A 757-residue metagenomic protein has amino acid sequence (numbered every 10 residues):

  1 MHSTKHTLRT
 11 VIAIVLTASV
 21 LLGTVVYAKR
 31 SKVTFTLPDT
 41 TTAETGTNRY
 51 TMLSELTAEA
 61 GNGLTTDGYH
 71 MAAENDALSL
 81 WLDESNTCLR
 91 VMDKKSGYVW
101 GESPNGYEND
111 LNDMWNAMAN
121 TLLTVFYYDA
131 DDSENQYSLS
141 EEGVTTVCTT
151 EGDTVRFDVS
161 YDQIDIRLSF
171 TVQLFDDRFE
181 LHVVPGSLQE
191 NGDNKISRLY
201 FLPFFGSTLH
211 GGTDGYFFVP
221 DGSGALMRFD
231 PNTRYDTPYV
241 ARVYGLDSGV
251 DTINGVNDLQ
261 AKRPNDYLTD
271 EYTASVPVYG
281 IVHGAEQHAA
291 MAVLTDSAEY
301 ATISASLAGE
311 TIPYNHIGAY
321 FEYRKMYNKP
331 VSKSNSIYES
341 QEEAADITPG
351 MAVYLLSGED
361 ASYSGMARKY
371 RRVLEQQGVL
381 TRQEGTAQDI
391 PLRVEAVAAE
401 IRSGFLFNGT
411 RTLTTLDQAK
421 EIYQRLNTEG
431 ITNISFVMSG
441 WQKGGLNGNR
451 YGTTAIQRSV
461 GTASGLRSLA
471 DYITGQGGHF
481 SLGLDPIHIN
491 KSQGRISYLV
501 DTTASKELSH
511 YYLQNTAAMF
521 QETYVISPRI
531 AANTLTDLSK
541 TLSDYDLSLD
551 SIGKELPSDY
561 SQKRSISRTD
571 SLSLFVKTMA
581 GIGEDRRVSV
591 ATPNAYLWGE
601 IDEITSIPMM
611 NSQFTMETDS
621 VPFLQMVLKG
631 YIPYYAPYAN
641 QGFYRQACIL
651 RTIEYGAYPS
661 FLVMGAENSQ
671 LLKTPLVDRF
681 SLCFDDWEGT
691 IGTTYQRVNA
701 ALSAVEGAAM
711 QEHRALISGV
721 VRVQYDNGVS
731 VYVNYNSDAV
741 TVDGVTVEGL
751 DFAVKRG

Functional and structural regions predicted by a protein language model:
H2-I14: N-terminal Sec-pathway targeting helices
V25-Q383, Y644, G744, E748-G749: N-terminal accessory beta-strand-rich subdomains and adjacent acidic, glycine-rich linkers that precede catalytic cores
A77, V183, L426, I473 (+3 more regions): Conserved, mostly hydrophobic/aromatic
L82-K94, T269-I317, I489, Q493-Y545 (+1 more regions): Active-site-proximal substrate-binding groove within the catalytic cores of carbohydrate-active enzymes
V353-A399, S403-N433, T674-A708: Terminal accessory/anchoring regions of large secretory-pathway or extracellular enzymes
G385-D471, G475-A531: Aromatic-lined carbohydrate-binding/catalytic grooves of carbohydrate-active enzymes
F436-S439, L482, L549-K554, V590: Conserved beta-strand positions
